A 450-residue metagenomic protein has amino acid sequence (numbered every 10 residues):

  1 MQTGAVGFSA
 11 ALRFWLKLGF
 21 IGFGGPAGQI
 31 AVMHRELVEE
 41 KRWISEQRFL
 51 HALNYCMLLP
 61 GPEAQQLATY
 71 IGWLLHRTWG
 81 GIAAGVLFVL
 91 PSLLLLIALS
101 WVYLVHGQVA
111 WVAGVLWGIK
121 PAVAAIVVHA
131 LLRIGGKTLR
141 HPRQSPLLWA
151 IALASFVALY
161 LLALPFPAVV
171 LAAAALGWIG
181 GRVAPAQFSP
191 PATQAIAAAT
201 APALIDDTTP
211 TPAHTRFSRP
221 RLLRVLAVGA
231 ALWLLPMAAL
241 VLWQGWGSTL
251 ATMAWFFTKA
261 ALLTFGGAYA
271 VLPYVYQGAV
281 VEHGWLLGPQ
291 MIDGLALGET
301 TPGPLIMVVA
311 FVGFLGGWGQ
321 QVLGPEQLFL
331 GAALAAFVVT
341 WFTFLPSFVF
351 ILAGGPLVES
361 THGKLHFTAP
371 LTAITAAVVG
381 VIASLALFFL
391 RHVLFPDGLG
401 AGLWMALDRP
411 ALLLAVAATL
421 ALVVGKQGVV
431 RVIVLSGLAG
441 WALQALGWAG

Functional and structural regions predicted by a protein language model:
M1-L59, E63, Y70-T301, L305-G450: Multi-pass membrane proteins that catalyze or facilitate reactions on polyprenyl-/lipid-phosphate substrates and their
